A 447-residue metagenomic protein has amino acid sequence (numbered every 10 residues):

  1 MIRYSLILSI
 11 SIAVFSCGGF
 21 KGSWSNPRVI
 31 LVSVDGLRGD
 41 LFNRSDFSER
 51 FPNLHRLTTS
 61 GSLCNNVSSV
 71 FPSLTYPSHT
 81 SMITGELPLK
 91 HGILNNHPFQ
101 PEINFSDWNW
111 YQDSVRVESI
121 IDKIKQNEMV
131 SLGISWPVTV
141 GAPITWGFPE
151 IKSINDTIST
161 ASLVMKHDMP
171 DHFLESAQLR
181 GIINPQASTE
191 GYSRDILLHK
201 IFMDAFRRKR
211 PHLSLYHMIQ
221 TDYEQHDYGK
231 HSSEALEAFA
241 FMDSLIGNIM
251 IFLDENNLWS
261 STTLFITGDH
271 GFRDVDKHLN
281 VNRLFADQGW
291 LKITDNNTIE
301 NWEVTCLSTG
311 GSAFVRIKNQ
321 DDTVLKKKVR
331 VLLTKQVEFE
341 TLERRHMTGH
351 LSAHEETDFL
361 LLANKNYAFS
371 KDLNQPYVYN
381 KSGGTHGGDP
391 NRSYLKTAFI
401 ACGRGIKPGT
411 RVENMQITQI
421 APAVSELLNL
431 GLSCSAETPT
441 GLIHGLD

Functional and structural regions predicted by a protein language model:
M1-S25: Bacterial Sec-dependent N-terminal signal peptides
G19-S62: Active-site-proximal N-terminal segment of extracellular/periplasmic enzymes that hydrolyze or transfer
I30-S33, C64-N66, S81-I83, V130-S135 (+6 more regions): Structural recognition of the beta-strand scaffold that forms the well-ordered cores of secreted hydrolase catalytic
D35-G36, G268-G271, K365: Active-site metal-binding loops of divalent metal-dependent hydrolases
N53, A240-F285, V424: Metal-dependent active-site segment of extracytoplasmic phospho-/sulfohydrolases and closely related
L63-E86, I134-I144, A436-L442: Short, solvent-exposed turn/loop segments enriched in Gly/Ser/Thr/Pro and often Arg
L87-G229: His/Asp/Glu-rich, glycine-adjacent segments that coordinate divalent cations and/or stabilize oxyanion chemistry on
V117, E300-A423: Active-site neighborhoods of enzymes that stabilize oxyanions during catalysis
